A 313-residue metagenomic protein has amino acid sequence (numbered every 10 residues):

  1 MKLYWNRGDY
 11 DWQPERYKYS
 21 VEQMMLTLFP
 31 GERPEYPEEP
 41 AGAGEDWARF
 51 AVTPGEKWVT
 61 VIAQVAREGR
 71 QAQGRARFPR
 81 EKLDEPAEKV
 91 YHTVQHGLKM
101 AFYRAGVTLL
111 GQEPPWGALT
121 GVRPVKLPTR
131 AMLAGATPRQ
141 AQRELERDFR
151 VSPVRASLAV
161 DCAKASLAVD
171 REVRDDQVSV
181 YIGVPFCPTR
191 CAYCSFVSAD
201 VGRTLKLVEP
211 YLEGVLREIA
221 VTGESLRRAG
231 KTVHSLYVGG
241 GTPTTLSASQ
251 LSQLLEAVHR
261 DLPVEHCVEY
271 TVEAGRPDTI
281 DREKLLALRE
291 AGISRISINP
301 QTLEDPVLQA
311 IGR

Functional and structural regions predicted by a protein language model:
M1-A118, T129-R130: A short, structured N-terminal alpha-helical element that caps or precedes a catalytic domain
V61-A63, I182, I296-I298: Short beta-strand motif preference
G97, A118-P124, G135-T137: Short acidic alpha-helix initiation/capping motifs at coil-to-helix transition points, especially at protein N-termini
L109-E113, L133-V180, A229-G230: N-terminal [4Fe-4S]-dependent radical SAM core
R123-L127, A131, Q140, E144 (+1 more regions): A general alpha-helix detector
G183-S198: Local cysteine-cluster metal-coordination motifs and their immediate loop/turn environment, predominantly Fe-S cluster
S198-R313: Conserved non-cysteine loop/helix-boundary elements of the Radical SAM core domain that shape
